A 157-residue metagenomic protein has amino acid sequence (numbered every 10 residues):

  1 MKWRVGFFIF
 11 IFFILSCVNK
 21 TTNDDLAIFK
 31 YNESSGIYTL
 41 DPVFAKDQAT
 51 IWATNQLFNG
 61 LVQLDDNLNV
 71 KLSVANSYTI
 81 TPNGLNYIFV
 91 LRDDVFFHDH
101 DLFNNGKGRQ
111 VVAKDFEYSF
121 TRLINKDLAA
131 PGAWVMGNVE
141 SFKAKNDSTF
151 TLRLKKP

Functional and structural regions predicted by a protein language model:
K2-F10: Sec-dependent signal peptide recognition, specifically the positively charged N-region followed immediately by
F13-S16: C-terminal motif of bacterial Sec signal peptides marking the signal peptidase cleavage site
V18-T21: Bacterial signal peptide processing site
D24-I28, S35, Q56, S73-A75 (+5 more regions): Extracytoplasmic
N32-P82, Y118-T121, L128: N-terminal lobe/hinge region of extracytoplasmic solute-binding protein
E33-S35, F44, V74-N76, L91-V95 (+4 more regions): A mature extracytoplasmic/lumenal domain signature
S77-L128: Aromatic- and charge-enriched surface segment that lines or borders ligand/interaction sites
A129-P157: Surface-exposed binding/hinge segments that line and control ligand-binding clefts or catalytic entry sites
